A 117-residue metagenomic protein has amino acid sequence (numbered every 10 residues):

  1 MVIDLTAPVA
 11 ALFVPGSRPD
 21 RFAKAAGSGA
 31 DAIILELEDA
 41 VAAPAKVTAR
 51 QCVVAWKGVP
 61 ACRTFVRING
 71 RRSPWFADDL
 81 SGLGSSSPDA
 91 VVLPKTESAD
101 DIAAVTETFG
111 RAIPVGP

Functional and structural regions predicted by a protein language model:
V2-P117: Conserved alpha/beta-domain cores
